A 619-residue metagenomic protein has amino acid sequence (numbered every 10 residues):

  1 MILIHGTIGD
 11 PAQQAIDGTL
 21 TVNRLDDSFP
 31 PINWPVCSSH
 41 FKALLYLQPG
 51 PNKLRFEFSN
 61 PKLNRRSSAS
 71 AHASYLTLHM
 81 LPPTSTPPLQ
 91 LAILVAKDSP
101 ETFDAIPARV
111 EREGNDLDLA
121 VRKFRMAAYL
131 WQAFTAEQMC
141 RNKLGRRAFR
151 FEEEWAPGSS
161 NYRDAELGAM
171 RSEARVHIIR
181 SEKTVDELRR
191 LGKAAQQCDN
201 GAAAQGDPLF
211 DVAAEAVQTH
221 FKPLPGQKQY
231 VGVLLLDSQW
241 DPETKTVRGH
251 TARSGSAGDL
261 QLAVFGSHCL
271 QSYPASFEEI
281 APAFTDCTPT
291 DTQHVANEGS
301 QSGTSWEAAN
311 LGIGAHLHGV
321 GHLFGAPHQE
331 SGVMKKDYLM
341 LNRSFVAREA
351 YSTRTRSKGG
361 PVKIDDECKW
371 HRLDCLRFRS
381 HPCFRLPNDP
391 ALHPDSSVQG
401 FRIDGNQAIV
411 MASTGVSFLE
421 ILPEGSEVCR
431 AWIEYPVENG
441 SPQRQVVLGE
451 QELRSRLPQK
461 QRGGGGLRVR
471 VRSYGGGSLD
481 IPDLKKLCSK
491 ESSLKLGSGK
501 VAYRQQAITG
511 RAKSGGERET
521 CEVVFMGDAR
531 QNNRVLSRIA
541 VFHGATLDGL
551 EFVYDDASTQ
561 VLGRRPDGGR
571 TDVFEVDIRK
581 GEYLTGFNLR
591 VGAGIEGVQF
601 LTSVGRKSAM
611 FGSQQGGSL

Functional and structural regions predicted by a protein language model:
I2-I4, D404-A408, S537: Structural beta-strand segments of beta-rich domains
A12-T19, L25-D26, A296-G303, Q329-R456 (+2 more regions): Replace "(M1/M4/M9/M12/WLM)" with "(e.g., M1/M4/M8/M9/M12/M26/WLM)" and add "not limited to" to clarify scope
Q14-L54, N60-S67: Ser/Thr-rich low-complexity repeats and stalk/linker segments
F56-F58, V471-S473: Conserved structural position at the C-terminal beta-strand of extracellular beta-sandwich adhesion modules
N60-S67, Y75-Q261, H268, G475-L479: Propeptide-to-catalytic entry region of secreted or membrane-anchored zinc metalloproteases
G249-W306: Active-site scaffold of zinc-dependent metalloenzymes
N310-P327: Active-site recognition of the HExxH zinc-binding catalytic motif
G499-L619: Lectin-type carbohydrate-recognition ectodomains
